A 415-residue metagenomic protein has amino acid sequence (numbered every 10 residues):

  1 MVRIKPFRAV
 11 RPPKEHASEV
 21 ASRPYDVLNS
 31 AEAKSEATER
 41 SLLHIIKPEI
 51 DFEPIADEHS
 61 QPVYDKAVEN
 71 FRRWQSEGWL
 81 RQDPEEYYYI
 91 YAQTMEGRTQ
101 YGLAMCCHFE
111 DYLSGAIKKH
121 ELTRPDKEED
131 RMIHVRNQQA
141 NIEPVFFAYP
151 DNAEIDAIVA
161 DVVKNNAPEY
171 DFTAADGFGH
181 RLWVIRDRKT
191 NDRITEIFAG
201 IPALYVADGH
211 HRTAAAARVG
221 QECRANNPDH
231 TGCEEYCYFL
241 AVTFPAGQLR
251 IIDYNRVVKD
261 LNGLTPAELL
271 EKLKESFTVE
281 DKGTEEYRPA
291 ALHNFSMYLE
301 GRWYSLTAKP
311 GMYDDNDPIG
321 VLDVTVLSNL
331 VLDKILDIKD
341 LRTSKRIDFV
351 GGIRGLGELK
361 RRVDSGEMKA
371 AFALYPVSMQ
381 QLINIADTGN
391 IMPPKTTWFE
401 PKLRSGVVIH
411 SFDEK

Functional and structural regions predicted by a protein language model:
M1-K415: Surface-exposed, charge/polar-rich loops and edge strands
